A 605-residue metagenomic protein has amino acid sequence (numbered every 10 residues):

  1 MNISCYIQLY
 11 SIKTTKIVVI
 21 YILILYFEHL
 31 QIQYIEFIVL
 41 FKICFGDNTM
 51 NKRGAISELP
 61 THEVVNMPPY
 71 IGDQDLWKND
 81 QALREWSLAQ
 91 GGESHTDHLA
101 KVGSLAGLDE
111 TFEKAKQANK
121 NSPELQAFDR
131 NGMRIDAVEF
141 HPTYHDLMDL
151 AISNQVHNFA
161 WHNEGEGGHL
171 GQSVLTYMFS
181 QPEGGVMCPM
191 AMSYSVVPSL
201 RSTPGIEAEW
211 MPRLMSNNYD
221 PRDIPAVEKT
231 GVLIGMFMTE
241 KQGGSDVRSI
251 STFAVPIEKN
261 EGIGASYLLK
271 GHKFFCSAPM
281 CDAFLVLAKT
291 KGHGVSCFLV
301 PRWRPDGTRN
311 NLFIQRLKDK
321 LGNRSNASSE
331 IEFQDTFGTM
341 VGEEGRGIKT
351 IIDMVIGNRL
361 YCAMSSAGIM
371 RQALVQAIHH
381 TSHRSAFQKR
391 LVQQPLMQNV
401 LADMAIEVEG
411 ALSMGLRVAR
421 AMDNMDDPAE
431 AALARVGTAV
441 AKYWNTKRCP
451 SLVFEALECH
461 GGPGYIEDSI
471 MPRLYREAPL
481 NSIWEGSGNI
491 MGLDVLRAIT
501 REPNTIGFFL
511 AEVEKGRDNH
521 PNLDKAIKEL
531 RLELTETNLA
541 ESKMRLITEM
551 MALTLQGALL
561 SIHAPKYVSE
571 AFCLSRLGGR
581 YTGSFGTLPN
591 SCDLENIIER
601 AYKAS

Functional and structural regions predicted by a protein language model:
N48-G165: Extended, charge-enriched "interface" segments that sit outside catalytic cores
N51-G54, G72, E85-E93, D97-L108 (+4 more regions): Alpha-helix capping/hinge segments and adjacent helical runs
R134-P225, S277-A278, E477, W484: Internal helix-loop-helix
G264-N311: A short core secondary-structure module
D306-T308, Q315, E330-N358, V375-V392 (+2 more regions): A glycine-rich, basic-preceded beta-loop-alpha segment at the flavin cofactor/substrate interface of flavin-utilizing
N323-I352, G462-I490: Flexible glycine/proline-rich, aromatic-decorated loop/lid segments
E409-K442, L457-E458, R531-S542, T548: C-terminal helix-coil-helix/basic helical segment that borders enzyme active sites and/or dimer interfaces and provides
E512-S605: C-terminal amphipathic alpha-helical interaction region
